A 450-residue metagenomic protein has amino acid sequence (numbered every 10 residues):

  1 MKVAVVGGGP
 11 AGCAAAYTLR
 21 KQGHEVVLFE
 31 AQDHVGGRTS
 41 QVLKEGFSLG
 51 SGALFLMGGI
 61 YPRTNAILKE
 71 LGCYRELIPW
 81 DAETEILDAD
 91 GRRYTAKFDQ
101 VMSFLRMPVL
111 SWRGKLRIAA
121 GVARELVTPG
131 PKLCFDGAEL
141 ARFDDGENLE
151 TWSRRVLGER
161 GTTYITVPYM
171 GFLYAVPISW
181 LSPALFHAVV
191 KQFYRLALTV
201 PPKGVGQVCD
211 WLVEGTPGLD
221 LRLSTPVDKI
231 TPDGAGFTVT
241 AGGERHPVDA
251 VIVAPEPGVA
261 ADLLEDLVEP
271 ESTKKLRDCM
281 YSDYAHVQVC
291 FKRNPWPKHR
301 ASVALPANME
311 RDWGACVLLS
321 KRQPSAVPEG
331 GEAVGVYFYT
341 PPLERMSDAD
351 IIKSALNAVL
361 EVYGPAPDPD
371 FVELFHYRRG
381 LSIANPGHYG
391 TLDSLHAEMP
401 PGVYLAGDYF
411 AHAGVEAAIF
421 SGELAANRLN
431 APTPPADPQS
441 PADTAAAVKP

Functional and structural regions predicted by a protein language model:
K2-L28, N430: N-terminal Rossmann-like FAD-binding beta1-loop-alpha1 element of flavoenzymes
G7, P79-D81, L223-T225, T231 (+2 more regions): Short loop/edge segments at beta-strand edges and connector loops that shape dinucleotide/nucleotide cofactor-binding
A11, H34, G258: Conserved Rossmann-like nucleotide-cofactor binding loop
R20-K44: Glycine-rich FAD pyrophosphate-binding loop
Q22, D228-A349, V362, A442-P450: Mid-domain catalytic core of redox enzymes that form a hydrophobic substrate pocket/lid adjacent to a catalytic redox
E45-K132, G137-L140: Dinucleotide-binding Rossmann-like beta1-alpha1 core, especially the glycine-rich loop that anchors the ADP
F98, C316-P450: Conserved flavin/dinucleotide-binding core of flavoenzymes
R124-I230, G234-G236: Active-site/ligand-binding neighborhood in enzyme catalytic cores
